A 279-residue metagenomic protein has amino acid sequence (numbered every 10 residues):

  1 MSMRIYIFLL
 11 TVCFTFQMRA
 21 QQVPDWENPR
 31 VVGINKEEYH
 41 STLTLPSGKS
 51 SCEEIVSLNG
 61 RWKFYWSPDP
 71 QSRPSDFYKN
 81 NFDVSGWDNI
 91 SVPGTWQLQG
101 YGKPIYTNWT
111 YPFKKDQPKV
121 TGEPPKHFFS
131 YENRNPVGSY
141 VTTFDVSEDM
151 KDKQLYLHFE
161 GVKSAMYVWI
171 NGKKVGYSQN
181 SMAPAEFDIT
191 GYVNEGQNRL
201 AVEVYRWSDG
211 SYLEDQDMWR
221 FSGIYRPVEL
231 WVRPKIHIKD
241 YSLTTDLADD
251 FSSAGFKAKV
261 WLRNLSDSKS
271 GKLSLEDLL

Functional and structural regions predicted by a protein language model:
M1-Q22: Bacterial Sec-dependent N-terminal signal peptides
A20-K119, R199-W207, L230: Accessory carbohydrate-binding/adhesion or oligomerization-edge regions at the termini of glycan-active proteins
D25, R30-G33, G48-K49, K63-S67 (+4 more regions): Accessory beta-strand-rich segments of carbohydrate-active enzymes
I55-S57, N80, N135-S139, M150 (+2 more regions): Short, surface-exposed loop/turn motifs at beta-strand boundaries within globular domains
P74-D76, L213, I238-S242, L273: Short, charged, solvent-exposed linker or helix-capping segments at domain edges/interfaces that act as flexible hinges
P118-F129: Short glycine/proline-rich turn/loop motifs
I170, S253-L279: Beta-strand-rich binding/interaction modules
S242-D250: Short beta-strand segments of immunoglobulin-like
